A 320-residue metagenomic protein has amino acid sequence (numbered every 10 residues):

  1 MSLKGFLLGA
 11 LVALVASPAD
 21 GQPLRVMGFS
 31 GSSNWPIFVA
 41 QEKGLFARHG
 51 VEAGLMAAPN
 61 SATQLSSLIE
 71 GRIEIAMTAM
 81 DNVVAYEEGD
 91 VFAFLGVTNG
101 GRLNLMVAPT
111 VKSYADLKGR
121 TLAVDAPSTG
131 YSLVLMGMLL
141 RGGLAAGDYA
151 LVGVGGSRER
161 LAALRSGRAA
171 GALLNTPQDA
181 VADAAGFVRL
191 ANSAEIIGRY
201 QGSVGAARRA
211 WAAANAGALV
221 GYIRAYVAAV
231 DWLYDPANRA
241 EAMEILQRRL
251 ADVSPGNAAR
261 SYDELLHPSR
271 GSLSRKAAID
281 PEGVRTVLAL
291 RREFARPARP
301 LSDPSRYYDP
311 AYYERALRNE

Functional and structural regions predicted by a protein language model:
M1-L7: Bacterial N-terminal signal peptides that target proteins for export
A16-P18: N-terminal signal peptide c-region/cleavage motif recognized by signal peptidases
Q22-S166, A170-T176, R189-S193, G198-R199: Short, glycine-/small- and polar/acidic-enriched structural segments that line small-molecule recognition paths
E42, A47, L140, D183 (+2 more regions): Short polybasic/polar patches that bind polyanions
M80-N82, R158-D252: Pocket-lining segment of extracytoplasmic ligand-binding domains
A213-R299: Secondary-structure end/capping motifs
R285-E320: Conserved C-terminal helix/tail region of periplasmic/extracytoplasmic solute-binding proteins
